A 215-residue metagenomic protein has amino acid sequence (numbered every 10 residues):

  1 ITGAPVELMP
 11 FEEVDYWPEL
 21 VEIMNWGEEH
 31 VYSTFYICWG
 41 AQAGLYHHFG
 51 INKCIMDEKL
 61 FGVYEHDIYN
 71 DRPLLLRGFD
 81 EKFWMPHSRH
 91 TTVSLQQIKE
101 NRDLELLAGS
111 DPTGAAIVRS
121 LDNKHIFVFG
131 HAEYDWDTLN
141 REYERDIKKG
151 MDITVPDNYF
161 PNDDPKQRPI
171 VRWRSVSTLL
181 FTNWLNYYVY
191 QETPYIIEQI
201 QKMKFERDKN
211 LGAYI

Functional and structural regions predicted by a protein language model:
A4-N70: Cysteine-nucleophile active-site neighborhood
D15-E19, L106, S110, R172-L180: Soluble or luminal CAZymes and related metallo-dependent hydrolases
E28-T34, E65-I68, Q97-I98, A116-R119 (+2 more regions): Short C-terminal domain-edge/linker segments immediately following a structured domain
F35-C38, F129, R174: Active-site-adjacent beta-strand anchor residues
W39, Y64, H87-H90, E142-Y143 (+2 more regions): Tryptophan-centric aromatic hotspots in well-structured domains and transmembrane helices
H47-T138, F205, K209: Pocket-forming structural segment of enzyme catalytic cores
A132-I215: Acyltransferase
